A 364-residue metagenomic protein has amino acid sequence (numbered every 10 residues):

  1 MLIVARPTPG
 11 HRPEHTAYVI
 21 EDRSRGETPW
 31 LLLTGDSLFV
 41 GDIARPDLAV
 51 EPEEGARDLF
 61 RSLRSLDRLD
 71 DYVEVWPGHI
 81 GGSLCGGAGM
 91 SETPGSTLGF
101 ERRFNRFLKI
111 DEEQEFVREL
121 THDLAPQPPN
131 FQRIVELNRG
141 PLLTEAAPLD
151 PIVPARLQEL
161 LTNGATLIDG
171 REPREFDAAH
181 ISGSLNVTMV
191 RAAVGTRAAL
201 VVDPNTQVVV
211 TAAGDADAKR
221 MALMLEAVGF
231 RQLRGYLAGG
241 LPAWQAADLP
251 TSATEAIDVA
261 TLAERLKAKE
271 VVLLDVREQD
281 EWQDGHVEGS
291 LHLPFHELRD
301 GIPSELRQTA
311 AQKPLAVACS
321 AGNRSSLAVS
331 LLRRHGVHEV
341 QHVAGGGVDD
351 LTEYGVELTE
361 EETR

Functional and structural regions predicted by a protein language model:
L2, R12-Q127: Metallo-beta-lactamase
L2-I3, T28, D71, L161 (+2 more regions): Alpha-helical hydrophobic/aromatic positions enriched in membrane-embedded helices and signal peptides
P7-G10: Short Gly/Pro-enriched turn/cap motifs at secondary-structure boundaries
R45-V50, S62, G99-L149, T162-T166 (+1 more regions): Rhodanese-like catalytic fold shared by cysteine-dependent sulfurtransferases and DSP/PTP-type phosphatases
P77, I168-D169: General beta-strand structural signal in soluble alpha/beta enzymes
I152-L161: Long, low-complexity segments enriched in small/aliphatic residues
